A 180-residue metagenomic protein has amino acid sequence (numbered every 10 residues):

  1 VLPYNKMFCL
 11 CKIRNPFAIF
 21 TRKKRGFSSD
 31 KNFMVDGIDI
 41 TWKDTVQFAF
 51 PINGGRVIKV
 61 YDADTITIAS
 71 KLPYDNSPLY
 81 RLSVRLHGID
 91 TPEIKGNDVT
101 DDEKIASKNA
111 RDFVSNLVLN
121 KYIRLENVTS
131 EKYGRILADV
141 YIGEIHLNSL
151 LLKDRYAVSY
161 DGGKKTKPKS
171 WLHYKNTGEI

Functional and structural regions predicted by a protein language model:
P3-I180: Small beta-barrel nucleic-acid-binding modules, primarily SNase/OB-fold domains and secondarily Tudor-like barrels
